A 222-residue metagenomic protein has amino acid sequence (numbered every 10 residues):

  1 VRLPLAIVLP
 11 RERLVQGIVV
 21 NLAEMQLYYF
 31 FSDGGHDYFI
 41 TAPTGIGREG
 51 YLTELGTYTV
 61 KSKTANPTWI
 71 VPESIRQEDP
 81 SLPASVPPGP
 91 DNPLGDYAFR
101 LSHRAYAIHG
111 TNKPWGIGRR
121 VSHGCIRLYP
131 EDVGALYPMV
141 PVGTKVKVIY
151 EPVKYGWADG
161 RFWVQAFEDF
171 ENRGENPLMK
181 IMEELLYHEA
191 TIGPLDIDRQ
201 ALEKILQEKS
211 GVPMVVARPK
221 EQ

Functional and structural regions predicted by a protein language model:
V1-A6, G143-V146: Loop/turn positions that initiate beta-strands
I7-G116, A135-M139, A166-Q222: Gly/Pro-biased beta-strand-loop elements
D96, H123, G143-K145, D159-R161: Active-site lining segments that contact anionic ligands and/or coordinate catalytic metals
P114-G124: Short, basic/aromatic beta-hairpin or loop at an interaction surface
I117-R119, L136, G156-A158: Extracytoplasmic/secreted cell-surface and envelope-processing proteins
S122-Y137: Short beta-strand-centered segments at strand-helix junctions
Y155-Q165: Surface beta-strand/loop "capping" patches
